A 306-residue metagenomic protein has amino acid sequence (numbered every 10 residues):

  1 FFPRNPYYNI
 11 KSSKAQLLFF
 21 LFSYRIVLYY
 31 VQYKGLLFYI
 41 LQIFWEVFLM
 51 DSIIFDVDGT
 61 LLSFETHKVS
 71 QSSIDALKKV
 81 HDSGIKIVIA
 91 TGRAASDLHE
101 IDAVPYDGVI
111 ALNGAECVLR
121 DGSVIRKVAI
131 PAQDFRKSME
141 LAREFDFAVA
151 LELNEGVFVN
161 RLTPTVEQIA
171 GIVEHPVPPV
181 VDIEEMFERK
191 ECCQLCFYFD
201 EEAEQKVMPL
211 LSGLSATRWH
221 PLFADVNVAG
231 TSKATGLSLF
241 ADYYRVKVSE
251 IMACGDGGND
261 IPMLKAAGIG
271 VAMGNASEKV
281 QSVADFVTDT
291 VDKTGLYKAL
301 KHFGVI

Functional and structural regions predicted by a protein language model:
Y8-I10, K14, Y24-G35, Y39: Short terminal hydrophobic/aromatic SLiMs and anchors at protein ends
D51-T66: Asp-based phosphoryl-transfer active-site loop
Q71-V166: Active-site phosphate-binding/coordination module
V80, T91, L195, L237 (+3 more regions): Residue-level signal for inorganic ion chemistry
V104-P105, N113, L210-G213, A266-A267 (+1 more regions): Short, structured coil segments at secondary-structure junctions
L141, F145-C254, G258-A266, N275: Conserved acidic, metal-coordinating active-site core of Asp-based, Mg2+-dependent phosphoryl-transfer enzymes
K247, A266, V271, A276-I306: Asp-based, Mg2+/Mn2+-dependent phosphohydrolase catalytic module
